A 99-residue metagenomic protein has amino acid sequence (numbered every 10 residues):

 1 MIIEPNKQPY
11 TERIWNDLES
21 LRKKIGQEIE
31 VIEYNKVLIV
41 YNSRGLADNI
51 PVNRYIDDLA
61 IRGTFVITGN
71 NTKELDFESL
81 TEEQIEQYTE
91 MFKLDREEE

Functional and structural regions predicted by a protein language model:
M1-E99: Short beta-rich binding modules
